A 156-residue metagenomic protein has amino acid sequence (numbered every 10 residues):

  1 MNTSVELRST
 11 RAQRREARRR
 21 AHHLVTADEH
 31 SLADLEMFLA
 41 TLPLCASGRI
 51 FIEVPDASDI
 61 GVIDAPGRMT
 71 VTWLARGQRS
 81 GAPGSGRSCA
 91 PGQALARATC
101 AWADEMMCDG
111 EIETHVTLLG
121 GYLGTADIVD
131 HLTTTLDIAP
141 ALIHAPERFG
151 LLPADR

Functional and structural regions predicted by a protein language model:
M1-R156: Extended, composition-driven regions rather than compact fold-specific motifs
